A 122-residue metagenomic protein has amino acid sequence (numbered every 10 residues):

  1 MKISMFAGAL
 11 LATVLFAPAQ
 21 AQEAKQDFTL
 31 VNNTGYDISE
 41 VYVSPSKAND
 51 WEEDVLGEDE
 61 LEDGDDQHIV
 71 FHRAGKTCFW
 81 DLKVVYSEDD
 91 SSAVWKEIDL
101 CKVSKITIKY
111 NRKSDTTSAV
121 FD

Functional and structural regions predicted by a protein language model:
M5-A19: Sec-dependent N-terminal signal peptides
Q20-K76, K83-D122: Intrinsically disordered, low-complexity segments enriched in small/polar residues
